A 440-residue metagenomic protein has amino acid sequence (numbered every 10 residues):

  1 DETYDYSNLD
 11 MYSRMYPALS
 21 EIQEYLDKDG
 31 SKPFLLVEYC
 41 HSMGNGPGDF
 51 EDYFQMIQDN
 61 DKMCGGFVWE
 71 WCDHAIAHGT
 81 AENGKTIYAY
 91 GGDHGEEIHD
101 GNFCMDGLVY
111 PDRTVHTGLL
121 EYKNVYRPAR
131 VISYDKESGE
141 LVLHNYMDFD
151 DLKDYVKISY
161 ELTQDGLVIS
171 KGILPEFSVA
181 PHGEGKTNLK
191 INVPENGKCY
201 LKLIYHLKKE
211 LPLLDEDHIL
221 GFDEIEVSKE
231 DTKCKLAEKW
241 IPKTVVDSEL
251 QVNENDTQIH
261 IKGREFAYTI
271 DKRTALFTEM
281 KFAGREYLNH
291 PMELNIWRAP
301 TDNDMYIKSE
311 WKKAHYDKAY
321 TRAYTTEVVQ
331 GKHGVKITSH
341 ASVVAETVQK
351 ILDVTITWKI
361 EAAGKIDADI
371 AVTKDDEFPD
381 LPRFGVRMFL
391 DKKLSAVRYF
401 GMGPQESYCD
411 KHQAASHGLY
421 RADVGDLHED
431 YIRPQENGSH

Functional and structural regions predicted by a protein language model:
D1-V142, Y146-D154, S159-L167: Extended substrate-binding grooves/exosites of carbohydrate-active enzymes
S138, Y155-S159, Y200, Q258 (+2 more regions): Exposed beta-strand and adjacent loop surfaces of beta-rich binding modules that mediate intermolecular recognition
L143-M147, L162, I191, Y205 (+2 more regions): Hydrophobic beta-strand positions in extracellular immunoglobulin-like domains
M147-L152, K209, D376-E377: Short, acidic/polar linear motifs in exposed loop/turn regions
V156, D165-N196, Y205-H206: Intrinsically disordered, low-complexity Pro/Gly/Ser/Thr-rich segments with frequent PxxP/GP/PP motifs and embedded
E161-I173, E210-L211, D391-G401: Short aromatic-acidic-glycine turn motif
K190-N196, V227-H440: Beta-strand/loop-rich accessory regions of lumenal/periplasmic or secreted enzymes, predominantly carbohydrate-active
V193-L236: Terminal connector regions
